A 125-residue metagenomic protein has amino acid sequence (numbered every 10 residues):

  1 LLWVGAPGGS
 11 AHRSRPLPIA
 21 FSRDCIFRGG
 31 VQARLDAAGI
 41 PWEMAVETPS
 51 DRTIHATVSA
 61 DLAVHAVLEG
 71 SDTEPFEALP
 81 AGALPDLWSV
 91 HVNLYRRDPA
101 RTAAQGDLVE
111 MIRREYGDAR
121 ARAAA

Functional and structural regions predicted by a protein language model:
L1-R23, H91-P99, R113: Hydrophobic/proline-rich hinge and linker segments of small-molecule sensing/allosteric domains, predominantly
A11-R13, I40-E43: Short, structured loop/turn "capping" segments at alpha-beta junctions
L17-A38: Secondary-structure junction motif
F21, P41-S50: Short beta-strand-to-loop elements that line the ligand-binding cleft of bilobed periplasmic-binding protein-like
D51-H55: Short, hydrophobic alpha-helical packing/hinge segments within bilobed ligand-binding/sensory domains
A56-A100: Beta-alpha-beta core module
A83-A124: A late-sequence structural motif
